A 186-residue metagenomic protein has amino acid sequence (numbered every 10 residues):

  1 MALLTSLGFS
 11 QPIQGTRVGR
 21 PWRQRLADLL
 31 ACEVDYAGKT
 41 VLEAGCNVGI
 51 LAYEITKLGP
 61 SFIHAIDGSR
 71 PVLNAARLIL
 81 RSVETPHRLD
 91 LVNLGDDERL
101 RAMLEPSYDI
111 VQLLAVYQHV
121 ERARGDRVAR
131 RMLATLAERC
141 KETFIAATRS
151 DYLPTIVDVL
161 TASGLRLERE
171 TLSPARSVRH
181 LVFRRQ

Functional and structural regions predicted by a protein language model:
M1-L104: Conserved N-terminal segment of class I S-adenosyl-L-methionine
Q112: A conserved beta-strand element that flanks and buttresses the S-adenosyl-L-methionine
A115-V116: Short catalytic micro-motifs in class I SAM-dependent methyltransferases
V120-L133: A short, conserved alpha-helix within the catalytic core of class I
C140-R149: Conserved beta-strand signature within the Rossmann-like core of class I S-adenosyl-L-methionine
D151-S163: Short alpha-helix
R166-P174: Conserved S-adenosyl-L-methionine
S173-Q186: Core SAM-dependent methyltransferase catalytic element
